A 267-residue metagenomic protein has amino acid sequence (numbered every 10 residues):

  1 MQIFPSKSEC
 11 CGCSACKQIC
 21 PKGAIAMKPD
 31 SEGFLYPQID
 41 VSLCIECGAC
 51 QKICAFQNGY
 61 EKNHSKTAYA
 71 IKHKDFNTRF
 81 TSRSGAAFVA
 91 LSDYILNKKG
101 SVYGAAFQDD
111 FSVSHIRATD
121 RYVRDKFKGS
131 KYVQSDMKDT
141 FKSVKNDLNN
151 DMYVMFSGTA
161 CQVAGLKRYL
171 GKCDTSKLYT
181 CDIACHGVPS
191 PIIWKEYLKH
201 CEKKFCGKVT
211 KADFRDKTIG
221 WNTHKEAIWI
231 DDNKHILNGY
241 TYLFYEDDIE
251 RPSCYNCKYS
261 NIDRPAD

Functional and structural regions predicted by a protein language model:
M1-I25, F205-I228: A broadly conserved sequence feature marking short terminus-proximal activation segments in nucleic acid-centric
M1-K7, Q38-S42, L237-Y245: Short, intrinsically disordered, charge-biased short linear motifs at domain edges
Q2-I3, E9, A15-E32, Y36-Q38 (+2 more regions): Iron-sulfur cluster-binding cysteine motifs and their immediate structural context in ferredoxin-like electron-transfer
S6-C10, D40, N77-T81: Short, N-terminal intrinsically disordered low-complexity segments that are rich in Pro/Gly and polar/charged residues
D30, S42, A105-F107: Acidic/polar N-terminal loop/beta-strand segments that form early-domain functional surfaces
I45: Glycine-rich NAD(P)-binding loop of the Rossmann-fold in SDR/ketoreductase-type enzymes
E61-D267: Iron-sulfur-associated redox domains of electron-transfer enzymes in respiratory and anaerobic energy metabolism
